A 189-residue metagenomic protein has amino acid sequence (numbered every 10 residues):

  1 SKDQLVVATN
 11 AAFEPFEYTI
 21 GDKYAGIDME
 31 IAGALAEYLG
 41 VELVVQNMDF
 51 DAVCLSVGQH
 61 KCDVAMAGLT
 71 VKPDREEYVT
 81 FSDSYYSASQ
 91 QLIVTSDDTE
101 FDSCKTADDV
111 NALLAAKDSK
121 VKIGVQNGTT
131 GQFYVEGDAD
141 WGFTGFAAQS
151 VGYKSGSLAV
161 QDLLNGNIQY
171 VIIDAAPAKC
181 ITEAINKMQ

Functional and structural regions predicted by a protein language model:
S1-L69, G152: Extracytoplasmic small-molecule ligand-binding "clamshell" domains of the periplasmic binding protein/Venus flytrap
A11, Y86-V94, A175-A176, A184-Q189: Periplasmic-binding protein-like
A12, G21-K23, T70, T95-E100 (+2 more regions): Short coil/turn segments
T19, A32-V41, A107, N111-V121 (+2 more regions): Ligand-binding cleft/hinge of the Venus flytrap
M29, G33-E37, D51-L55, Q59 (+7 more regions): Solvent-exposed, polar/charged alpha-helical surfaces in well-ordered, non-transmembrane soluble domains, broadly
G33, E42-A112: Acidic, polar ligand-binding/catalytic clefts
V41-E42, G58-A67, S119-K122, S155 (+2 more regions): Alpha-to-beta junction loops
D51-L55, G68-Y78, F133-W141, L164-Q189: A ligand-binding cleft/hinge motif common to bilobed small-molecule-binding domains
